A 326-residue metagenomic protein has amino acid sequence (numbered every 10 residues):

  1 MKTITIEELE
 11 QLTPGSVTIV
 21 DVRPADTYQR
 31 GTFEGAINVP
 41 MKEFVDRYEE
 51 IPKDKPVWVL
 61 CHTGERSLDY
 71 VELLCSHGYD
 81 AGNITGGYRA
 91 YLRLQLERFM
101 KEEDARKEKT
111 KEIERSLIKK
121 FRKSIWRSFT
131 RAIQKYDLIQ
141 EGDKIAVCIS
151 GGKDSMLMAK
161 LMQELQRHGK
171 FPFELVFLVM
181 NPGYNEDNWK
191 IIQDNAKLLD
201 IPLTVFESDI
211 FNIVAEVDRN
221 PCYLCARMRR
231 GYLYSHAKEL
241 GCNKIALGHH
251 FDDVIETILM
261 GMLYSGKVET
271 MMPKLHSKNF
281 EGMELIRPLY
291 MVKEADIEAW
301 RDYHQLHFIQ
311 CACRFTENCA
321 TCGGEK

Functional and structural regions predicted by a protein language model:
M1-T18, P24-P56, H62-E114: Rhodanese-like catalytic fold shared by cysteine-dependent sulfurtransferases and DSP/PTP-type phosphatases
R23, H62, L247-F251: Short, well-ordered beta-to-alpha junction loops that form the rim of enzyme active sites and present histidine/acidic
T32, Y70, M158, N188-I191 (+1 more regions): Residues at alpha-helix caps and immediate loop-helix transition turns in enzyme cores, especially N- and C-cap
T32-E34, H77-Y79, L199-D200, E281 (+1 more regions): Short, structured coil segments at secondary-structure junctions
N38, N83, F177, V205-E207 (+1 more regions): A structural preference for short, hydrophobic beta-strand core positions in alpha/beta folds
K101-M260, Y264-K267, M272, A295-D296 (+1 more regions): ATP-dependent adenylation/nucleotidyltransferase module used to activate substrates
I245, D252-K326: Catalytic subdomain that performs nucleotidyl-dependent activation
